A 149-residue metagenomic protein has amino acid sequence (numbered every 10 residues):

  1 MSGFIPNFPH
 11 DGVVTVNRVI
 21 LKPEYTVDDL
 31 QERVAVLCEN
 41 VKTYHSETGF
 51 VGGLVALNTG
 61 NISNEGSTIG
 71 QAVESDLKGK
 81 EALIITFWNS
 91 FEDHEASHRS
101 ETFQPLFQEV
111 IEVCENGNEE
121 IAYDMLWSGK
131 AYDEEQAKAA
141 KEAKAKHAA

Functional and structural regions predicted by a protein language model:
M1-L83, F87-Q104, E115-A149: Short S/T/G/P-rich N-terminal loop/turn motif that feeds into the first structured element of a domain
P105-I111: Outer-membrane beta-barrel domain signature
